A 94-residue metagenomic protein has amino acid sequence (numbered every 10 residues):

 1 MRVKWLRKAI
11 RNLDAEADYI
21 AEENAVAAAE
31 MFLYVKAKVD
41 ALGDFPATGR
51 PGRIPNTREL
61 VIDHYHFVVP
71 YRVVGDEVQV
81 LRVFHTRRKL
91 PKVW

Functional and structural regions predicted by a protein language model:
R2-T57, V74: Basic, Lys/Arg-enriched alpha-helical interface segments
I62, F67-V68, R72-W94: Enriched for short, Lys/Arg-rich terminal
